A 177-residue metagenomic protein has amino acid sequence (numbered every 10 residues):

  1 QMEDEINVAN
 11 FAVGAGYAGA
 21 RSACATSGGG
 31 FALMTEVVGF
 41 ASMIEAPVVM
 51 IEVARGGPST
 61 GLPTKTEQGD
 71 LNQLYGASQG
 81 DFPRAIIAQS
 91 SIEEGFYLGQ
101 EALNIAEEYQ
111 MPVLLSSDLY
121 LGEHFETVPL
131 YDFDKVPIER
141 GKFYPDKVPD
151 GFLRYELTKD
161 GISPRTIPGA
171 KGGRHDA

Functional and structural regions predicted by a protein language model:
Q1-G76, A85-A106: Thiamine diphosphate
G57-T60, G69-Q79, P137, G141 (+1 more regions): Ligand-binding clefts of soluble mixed alpha/beta catalytic domains
F82: Short acidic, glycine-rich surface-loop motifs adjacent to enzyme active sites
L98-A177: Flexible, low-complexity linker and terminal segments
